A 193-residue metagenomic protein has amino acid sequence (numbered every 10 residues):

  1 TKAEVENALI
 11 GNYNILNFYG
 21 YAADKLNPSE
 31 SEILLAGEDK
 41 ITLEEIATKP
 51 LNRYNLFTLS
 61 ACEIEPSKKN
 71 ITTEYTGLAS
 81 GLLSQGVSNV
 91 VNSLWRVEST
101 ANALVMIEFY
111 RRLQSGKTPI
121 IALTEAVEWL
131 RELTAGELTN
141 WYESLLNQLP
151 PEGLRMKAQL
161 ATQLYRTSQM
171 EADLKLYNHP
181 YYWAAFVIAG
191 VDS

Functional and structural regions predicted by a protein language model:
T1-V5, K40-I41: Short acidic loop-to-helix transition motifs that present clustered carboxylates
A3-E32, A47-T48, M156-H179, A184-A185 (+1 more regions): Charged, well-ordered internal alpha-helical segments
E6-I10, A47, L83, Q114 (+2 more regions): Alpha-helix boundary recognition
N12, L16, A23, R53 (+3 more regions): Short secondary-structure junctions and interdomain/linker hinges
N14-R111: Catalytic cores of nucleophile-dependent amide-cleaving enzymes
N102-S193: An often Trp-containing, charged/polar helix-loop segment at the C-terminal end of enzyme catalytic cores
